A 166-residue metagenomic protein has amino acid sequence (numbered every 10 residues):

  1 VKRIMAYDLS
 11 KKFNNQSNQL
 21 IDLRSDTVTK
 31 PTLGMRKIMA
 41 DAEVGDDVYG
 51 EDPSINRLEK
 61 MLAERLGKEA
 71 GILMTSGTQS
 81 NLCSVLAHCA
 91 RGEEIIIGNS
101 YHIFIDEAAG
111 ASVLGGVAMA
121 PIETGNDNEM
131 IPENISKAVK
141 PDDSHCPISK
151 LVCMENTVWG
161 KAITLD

Functional and structural regions predicted by a protein language model:
I4-I38: N-terminal amphipathic/basic leader segments beginning at the initiator methionine
F13-Q16, A63-L66, A87-H88, S112-L114 (+1 more regions): Solvent-exposed alpha-helices and their adjacent loops that cap or buttress functional pockets in soluble metabolic
N18-L20, G92, P147-S149: A general structural motif
D26, A42-D46, R65, R91 (+1 more regions): Change "in soluble alpha/beta enzymes" to "in soluble alpha/beta proteins
P31-G77, N99-S100, F104-D106, G110: Conserved N-terminal alpha-helix of the aminotransferase class I/II PLP-enzyme fold
R65-E129: Active-site cofactor/substrate anionic-group-binding motifs, chiefly glycine- and Lys/Arg-rich phosphate-binding loops
G115-D166: PLP-dependent aminotransferase-class I/II
